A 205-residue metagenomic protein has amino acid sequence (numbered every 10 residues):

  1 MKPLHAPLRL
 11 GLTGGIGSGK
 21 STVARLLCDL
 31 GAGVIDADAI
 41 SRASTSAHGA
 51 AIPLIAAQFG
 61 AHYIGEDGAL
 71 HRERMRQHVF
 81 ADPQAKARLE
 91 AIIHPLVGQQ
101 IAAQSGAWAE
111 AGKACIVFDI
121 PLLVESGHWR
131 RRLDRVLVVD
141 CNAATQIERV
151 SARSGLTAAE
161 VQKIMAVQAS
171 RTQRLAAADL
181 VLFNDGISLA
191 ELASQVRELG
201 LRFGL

Functional and structural regions predicted by a protein language model:
M1-L70, S194-R197, L201-L205: Glycine-rich phosphate-binding loop of ATP-dependent small-molecule kinases
G19, D38, L89, V117 (+3 more regions): Residue-level signal for inorganic ion chemistry
L30, F59, R132-L133, A177-A178: Short, structured coil segments at secondary-structure junctions
L30, I52-A56, A143-S151, A158 (+1 more regions): An amphipathic alpha-helix signature
G33, A39, R135, D179-L180: Well-ordered beta-strand positions
A39-C115: ATP-dependent small-molecule kinase phosphotransfer cores that center on conserved nucleotide phosphate-binding segments
I101, W108, R130-R131, E148 (+2 more regions): Small-molecule kinase domains that catalyze NTP-dependent phosphoryl transfer to phosphate-bearing small molecules
A102-E110, A114-A152: ATP-dependent NMP and nucleoside kinases share a basic, alpha-helical "lid"
